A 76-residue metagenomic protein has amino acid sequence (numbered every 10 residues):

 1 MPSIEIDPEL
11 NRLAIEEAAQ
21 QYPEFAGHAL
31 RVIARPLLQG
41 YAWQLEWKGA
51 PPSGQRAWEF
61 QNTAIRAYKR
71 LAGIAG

Functional and structural regions predicted by a protein language model:
M1-I4, I74-G76: Short intrinsically disordered terminal tails
P2-R31: N-terminal acidic leader/helix
A34-G76: Detector for the mature cores of small, proteolytically processed and post-translationally modified peptide effectors
